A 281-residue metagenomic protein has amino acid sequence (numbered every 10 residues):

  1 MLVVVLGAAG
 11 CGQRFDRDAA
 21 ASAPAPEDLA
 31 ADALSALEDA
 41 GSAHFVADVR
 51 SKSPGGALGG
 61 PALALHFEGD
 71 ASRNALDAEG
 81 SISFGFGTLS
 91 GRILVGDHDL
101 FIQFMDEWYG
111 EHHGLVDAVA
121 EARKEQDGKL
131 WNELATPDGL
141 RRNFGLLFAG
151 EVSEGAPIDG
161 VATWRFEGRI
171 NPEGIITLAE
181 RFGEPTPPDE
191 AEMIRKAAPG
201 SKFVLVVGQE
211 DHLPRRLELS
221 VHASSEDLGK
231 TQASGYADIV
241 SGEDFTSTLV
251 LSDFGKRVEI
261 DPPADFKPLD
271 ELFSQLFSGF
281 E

Functional and structural regions predicted by a protein language model:
M1-A9: Sec-dependent bacterial lipoprotein signal peptides
C11-E281: Subset-of-secretome marker
